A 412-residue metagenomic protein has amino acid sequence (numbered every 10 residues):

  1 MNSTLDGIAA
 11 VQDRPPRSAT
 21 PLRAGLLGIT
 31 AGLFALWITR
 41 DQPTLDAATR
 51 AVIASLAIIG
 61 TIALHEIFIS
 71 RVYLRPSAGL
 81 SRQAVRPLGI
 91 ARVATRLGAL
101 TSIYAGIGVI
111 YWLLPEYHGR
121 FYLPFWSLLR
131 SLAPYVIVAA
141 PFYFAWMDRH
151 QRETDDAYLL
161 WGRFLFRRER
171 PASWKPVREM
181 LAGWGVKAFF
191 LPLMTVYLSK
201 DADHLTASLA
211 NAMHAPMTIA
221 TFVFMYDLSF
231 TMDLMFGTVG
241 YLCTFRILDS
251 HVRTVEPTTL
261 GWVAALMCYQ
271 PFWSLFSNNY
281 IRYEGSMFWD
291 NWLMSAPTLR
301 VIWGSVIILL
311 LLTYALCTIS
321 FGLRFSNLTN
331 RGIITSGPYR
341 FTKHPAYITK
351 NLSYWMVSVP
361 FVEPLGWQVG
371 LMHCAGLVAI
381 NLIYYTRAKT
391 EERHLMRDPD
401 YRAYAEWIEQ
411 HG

Functional and structural regions predicted by a protein language model:
N2-L328, M356-G412: Membrane-anchoring alpha-helices and their flanking helix-loop junctions
R331-Y339, I348: Alpha-helical membrane-protein architecture signal
H344: Short, conserved phosphate/pyrophosphate- and ester-handling motifs at nucleotide-, phospho-/glycolipid
